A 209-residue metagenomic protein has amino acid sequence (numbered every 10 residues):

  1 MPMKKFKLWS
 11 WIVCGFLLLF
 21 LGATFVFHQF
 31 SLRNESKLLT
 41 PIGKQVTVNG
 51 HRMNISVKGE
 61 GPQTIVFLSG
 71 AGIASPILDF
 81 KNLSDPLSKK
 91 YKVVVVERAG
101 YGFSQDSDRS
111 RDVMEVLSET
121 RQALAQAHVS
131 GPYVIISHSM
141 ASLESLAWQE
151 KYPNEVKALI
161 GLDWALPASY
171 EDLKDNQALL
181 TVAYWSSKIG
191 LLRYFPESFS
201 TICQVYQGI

Functional and structural regions predicted by a protein language model:
P2-I65, K89-Y91: Alpha/beta-hydrolase fold catalytic core
H51-F103: Conserved HGGG/HGGXW glycine-rich cap/lid loop of the alpha/beta-hydrolase fold
K58, R98-V134, Y152: Active-site loop/oxyanion-hole signature of alpha/beta-hydrolase fold enzymes
I77-D79, S104-S110, E171-D172: Conserved catalytic-core motifs of eukaryotic protein kinase domains, centered on the activation segment
L87, W148-Y152: Aromatic pocket-lining residues of Rossmann-like dinucleotide-binding sites
I135-S137, L162: Short beta-strand immediately N-terminal to the catalytic nucleophile in serine-hydrolase-like folds
S137-A141, S145: Gly/Ala-rich beta-loop-alpha elbow adjacent to hydrolase catalytic centers
Y152-I209: Flexible "cap/lid" subdomain of the alpha/beta-hydrolase fold that forms the substrate-access gate
